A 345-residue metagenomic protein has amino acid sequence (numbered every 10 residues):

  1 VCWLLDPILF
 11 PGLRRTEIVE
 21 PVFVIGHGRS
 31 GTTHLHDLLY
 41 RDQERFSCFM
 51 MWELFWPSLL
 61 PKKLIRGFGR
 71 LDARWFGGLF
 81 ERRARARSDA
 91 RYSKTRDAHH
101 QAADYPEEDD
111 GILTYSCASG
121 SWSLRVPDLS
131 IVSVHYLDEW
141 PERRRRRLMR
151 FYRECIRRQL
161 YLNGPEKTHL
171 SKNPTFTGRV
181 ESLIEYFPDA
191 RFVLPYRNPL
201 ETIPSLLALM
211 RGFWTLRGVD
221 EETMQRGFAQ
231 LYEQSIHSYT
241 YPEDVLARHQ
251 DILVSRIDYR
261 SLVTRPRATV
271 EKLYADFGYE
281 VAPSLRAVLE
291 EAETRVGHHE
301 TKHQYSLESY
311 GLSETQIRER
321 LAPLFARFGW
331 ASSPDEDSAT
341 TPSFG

Functional and structural regions predicted by a protein language model:
V1, L13, V132-R150, L160-N163 (+2 more regions): PAPS-dependent sulfotransferases, especially Golgi type II membrane carbohydrate sulfotransferases
V1-E20: Extreme N-terminal, non-catalytic leader segments that precede Walker-type/kinase nucleotide-binding cores
V24-E44: Glycine-rich phosphate-binding P-loop
I25-H27, L170-P174, Y196, Y259: Short His-Asn-centered micro-motif
D42-W52: Post-Walker A helix-loop "phosphate-sensing" segment adjacent to the P-loop in P-loop NTPases
F55-H169: PAPS-dependent sulfation machinery
Y161, P165-D189: Flexible, glycine/threonine-enriched loop-and-boundary segments that flank and lead into catalytic domains of large
L183-A208: Conserved phosphate-donor/acceptor-positioning beta-strand/loop module used by diverse small-molecule
